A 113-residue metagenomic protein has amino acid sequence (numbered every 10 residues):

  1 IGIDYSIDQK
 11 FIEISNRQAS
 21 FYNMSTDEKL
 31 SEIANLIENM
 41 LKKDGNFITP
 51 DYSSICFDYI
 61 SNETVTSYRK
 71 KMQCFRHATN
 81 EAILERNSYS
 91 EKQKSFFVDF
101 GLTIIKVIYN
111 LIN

Functional and structural regions predicted by a protein language model:
I1-K10, S15-N16: Helix-loop junctions and short alpha-helical segments
G2-D4, A34, C56-F57, S61 (+1 more regions): Flexible coil/loop and intrinsically disordered linker positions at secondary-structure junctions
F11, S15, N23-N46: Short, hydrophobic, well-ordered secondary-structure elements
I14-Y22, T79-I83: Secondary-structure edge/capping motif, primarily at the C-terminal ends of alpha-helices and the immediately following
K29-I33, Y68, Q93-F97: Short runs of predominantly hydrophobic/aromatic residues within well-ordered alpha helices that form helix-helix
K43-P50, N80-E81, E85: A short, conserved, highly charged catalytic patch centered on acidic carboxylates
I48-K71: Short, mixed-charge amphipathic alpha-helical segments
C74-N113: Charge-enriched, short contiguous segments at helix-coil
